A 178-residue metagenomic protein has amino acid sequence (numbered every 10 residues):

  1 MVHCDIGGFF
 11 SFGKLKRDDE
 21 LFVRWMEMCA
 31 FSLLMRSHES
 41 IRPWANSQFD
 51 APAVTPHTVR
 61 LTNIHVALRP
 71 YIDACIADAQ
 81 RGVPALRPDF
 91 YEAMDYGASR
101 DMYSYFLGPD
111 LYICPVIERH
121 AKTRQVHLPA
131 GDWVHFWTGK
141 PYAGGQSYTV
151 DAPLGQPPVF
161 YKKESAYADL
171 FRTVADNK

Functional and structural regions predicted by a protein language model:
M1-K162, Y167-R172: Catalytic-domain carbohydrate-binding cleft regions of carbohydrate-active enzymes
